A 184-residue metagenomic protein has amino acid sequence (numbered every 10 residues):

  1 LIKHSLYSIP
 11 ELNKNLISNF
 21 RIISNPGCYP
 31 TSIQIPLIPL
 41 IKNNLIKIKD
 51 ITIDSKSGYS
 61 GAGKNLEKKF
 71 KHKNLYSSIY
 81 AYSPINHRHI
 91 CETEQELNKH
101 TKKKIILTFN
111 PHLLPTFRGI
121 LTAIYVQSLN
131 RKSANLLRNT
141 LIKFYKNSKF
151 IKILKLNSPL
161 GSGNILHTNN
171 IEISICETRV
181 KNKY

Functional and structural regions predicted by a protein language model:
L1-P84, K99-K102, C176-V180: N-terminal Rossmann-like NAD(P) cofactor-binding subdomain of oxidoreductases, focused on the glycine-rich
K3-L6, P30-T31, S83-C91, R118 (+2 more regions): Electropositive phosphate-/nucleotide-binding environments in soluble metabolic enzymes
Y29, D54-G61, N86, P111-F117 (+1 more regions): Glycine-rich beta-alpha junction loops
K42-I46, H87, Q95-K102, L129-N130 (+1 more regions): Generic secondary-structure signature for well-ordered alpha-helical cores
A81-I85, H112-L114, G161-I165: Short Gly/Pro-enriched turn/cap motifs at secondary-structure boundaries
N86-F117, L121-A123: Oxyanion-binding "anion nests"
Y125-Y184: C-terminal active-site/capping subdomain that shapes the small-molecule cofactor and substrate pocket of enzyme
